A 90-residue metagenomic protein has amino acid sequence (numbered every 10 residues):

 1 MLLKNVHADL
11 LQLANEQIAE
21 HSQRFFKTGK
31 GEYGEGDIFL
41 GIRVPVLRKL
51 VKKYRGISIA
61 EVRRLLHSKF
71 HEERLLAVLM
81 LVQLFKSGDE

Functional and structural regions predicted by a protein language model:
M1-E90: Alpha-helical scaffold domains
